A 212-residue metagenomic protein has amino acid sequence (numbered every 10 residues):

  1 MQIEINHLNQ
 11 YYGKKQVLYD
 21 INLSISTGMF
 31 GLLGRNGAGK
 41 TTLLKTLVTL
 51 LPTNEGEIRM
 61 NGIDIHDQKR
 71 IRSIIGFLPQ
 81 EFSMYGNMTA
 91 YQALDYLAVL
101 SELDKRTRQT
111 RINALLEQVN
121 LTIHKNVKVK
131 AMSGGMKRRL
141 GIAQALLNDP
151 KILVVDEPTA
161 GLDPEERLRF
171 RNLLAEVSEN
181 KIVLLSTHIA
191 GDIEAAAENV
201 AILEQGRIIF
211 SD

Functional and structural regions predicted by a protein language model:
V48: Helix-to-loop junction immediately C-terminal to a conserved catalytic motif
G56-I71: Conserved ABC transporter NBD signature motif
D95, V99, R106-H124: Conserved ABC ATPase "signature" region
K128-M132: Conserved ABC ATPase signature
L153-E157: Catalytic Walker B motif of ABC-type/P-loop ATPase nucleotide-binding domains
